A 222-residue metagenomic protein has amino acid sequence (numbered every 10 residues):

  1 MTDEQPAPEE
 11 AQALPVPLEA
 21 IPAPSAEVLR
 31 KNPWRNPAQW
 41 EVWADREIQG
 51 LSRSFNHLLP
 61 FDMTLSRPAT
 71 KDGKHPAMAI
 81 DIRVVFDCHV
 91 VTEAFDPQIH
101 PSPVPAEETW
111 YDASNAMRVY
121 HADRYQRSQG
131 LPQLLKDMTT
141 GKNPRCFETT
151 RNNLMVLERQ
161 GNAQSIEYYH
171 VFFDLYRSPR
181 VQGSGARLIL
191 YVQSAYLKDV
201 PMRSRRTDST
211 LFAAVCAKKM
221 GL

Functional and structural regions predicted by a protein language model:
M1-V156: N-terminal "domain-start" segment
T92-E93, N162-Y168, V200-R203: Short, surface-exposed beta-strand/loop "edge" segments at domain boundaries and coil↔beta transitions
H121, Q126, Y169-H170, L197: Compositionally biased, intrinsically disordered low-complexity regions enriched in proline and serine
Q126, G130, N152, I166 (+2 more regions): Short, well-structured alpha-helical interface segments that form or flank functional binding sites
E148-A186: Basic/aromatic recognition patch in beta-strand/loop cores that engages polyanionic ligands
H170-L222: Compact beta-sheet-dominated globular domain cores
